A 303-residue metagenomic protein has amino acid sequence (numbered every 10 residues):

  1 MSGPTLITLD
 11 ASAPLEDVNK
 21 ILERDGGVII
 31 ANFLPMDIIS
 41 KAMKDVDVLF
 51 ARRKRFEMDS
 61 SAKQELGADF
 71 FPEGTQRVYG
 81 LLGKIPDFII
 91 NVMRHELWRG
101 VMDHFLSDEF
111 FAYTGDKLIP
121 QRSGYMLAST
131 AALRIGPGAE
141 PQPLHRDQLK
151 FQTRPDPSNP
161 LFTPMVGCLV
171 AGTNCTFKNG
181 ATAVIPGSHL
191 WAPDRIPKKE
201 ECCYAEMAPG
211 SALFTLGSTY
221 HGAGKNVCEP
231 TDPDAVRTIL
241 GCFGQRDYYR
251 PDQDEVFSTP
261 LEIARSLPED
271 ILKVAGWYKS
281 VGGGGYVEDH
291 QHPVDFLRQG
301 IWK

Functional and structural regions predicted by a protein language model:
S2-R24, A31-L144, K150: Non-heme Fe(II)-dependent double-stranded beta-helix
G26-G27, G210: Catalytic palm active-site di-aspartate
E96, Y125-M126, F162-P164, D234-V236: A short, structural micro-pattern
E96-G100, V166, A208, L213: A structural signal for well-ordered alpha-helical segments within the folded catalytic domains of diverse enzymes
T130-A132, C168-V170, L240-G244: A structural signal for short, well-ordered beta-strand segments
L133, C175, L216-T219: Short Ser/Thr-interspersed hydrophobic loop/turn segments at strand-loop and sheet-helix junctions that line or gate
G138-M207, R250-T259: Catalytic core of non-heme Fe(II) oxygenases with the double-stranded beta-helix
W191-F214, S218-T219, G224-K303: Conserved double-stranded beta-helix
